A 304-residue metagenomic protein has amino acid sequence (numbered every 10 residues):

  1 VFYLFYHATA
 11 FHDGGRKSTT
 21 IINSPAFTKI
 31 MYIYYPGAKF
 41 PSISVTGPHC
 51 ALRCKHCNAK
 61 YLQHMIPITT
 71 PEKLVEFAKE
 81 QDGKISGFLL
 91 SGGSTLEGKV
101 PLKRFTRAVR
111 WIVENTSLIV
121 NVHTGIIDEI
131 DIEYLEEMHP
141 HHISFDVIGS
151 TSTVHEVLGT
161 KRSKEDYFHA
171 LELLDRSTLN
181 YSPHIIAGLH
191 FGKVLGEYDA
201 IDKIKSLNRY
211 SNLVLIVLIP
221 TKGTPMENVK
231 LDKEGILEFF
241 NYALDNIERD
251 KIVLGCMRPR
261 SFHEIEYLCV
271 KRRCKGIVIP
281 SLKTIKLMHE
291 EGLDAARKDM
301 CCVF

Functional and structural regions predicted by a protein language model:
V1-I22, T28-M31, V75, Y198 (+1 more regions): Auxiliary Fe-S-binding modules of radical SAM enzymes
F2-A51, K55-I66: N-terminal [4Fe-4S]-dependent radical SAM core
K29-M31, P36-P41, A59-E156, K161-N180 (+4 more regions): Conserved Radical SAM active-site core
P41-I43, F88, V120-V122, I143-F145 (+4 more regions): Hydrophobic faces of well-ordered beta-strands that scaffold small-molecule active sites in alpha/beta enzyme cores
P41-S44, I132-E133, F262-Y267: Short, solvent-exposed polar/charged micro-motifs at secondary-structure junctions
G47-H49, V147-G149, V217-I219: Short, small-residue-rich loop/turn micro-motifs
H49, T69, I126-I127, P280-K283: Short beta->alpha linker loops
N180-L189, I219-E227: Short, flexible active-site loops
